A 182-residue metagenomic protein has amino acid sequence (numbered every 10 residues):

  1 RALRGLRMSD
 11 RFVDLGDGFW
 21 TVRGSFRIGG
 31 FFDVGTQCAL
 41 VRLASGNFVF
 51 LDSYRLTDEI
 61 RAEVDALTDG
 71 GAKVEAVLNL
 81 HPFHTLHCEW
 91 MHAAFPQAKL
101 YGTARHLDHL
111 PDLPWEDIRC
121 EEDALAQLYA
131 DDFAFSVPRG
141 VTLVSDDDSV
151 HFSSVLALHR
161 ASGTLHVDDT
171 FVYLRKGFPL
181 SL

Functional and structural regions predicted by a protein language model:
R1-R55, W115-L182: Catalytic core of the metallo-beta-lactamase
G29-G30, D58-E59, F83-H87, L107-L110 (+1 more regions): Active-site environment of divalent metal-dependent phosphoester hydrolases
Q37, N47-V74, L78-H84: Glycine/small-residue-rich interface belts in oligomeric ring/scaffold proteins and their assembly partners
A66-D131: Active-site HxH/HxHxD metal-binding segment of metal-dependent hydrolases
